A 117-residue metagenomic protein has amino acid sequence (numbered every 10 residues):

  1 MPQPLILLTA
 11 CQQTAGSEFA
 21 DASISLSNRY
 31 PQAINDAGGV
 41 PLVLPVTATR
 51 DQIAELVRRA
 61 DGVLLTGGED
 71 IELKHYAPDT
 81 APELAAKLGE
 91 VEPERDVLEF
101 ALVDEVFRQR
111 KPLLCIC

Functional and structural regions predicted by a protein language model:
M1-I116: N-terminal beta1-alpha1 cap of cysteine-dependent amidohydrolase-like domains
